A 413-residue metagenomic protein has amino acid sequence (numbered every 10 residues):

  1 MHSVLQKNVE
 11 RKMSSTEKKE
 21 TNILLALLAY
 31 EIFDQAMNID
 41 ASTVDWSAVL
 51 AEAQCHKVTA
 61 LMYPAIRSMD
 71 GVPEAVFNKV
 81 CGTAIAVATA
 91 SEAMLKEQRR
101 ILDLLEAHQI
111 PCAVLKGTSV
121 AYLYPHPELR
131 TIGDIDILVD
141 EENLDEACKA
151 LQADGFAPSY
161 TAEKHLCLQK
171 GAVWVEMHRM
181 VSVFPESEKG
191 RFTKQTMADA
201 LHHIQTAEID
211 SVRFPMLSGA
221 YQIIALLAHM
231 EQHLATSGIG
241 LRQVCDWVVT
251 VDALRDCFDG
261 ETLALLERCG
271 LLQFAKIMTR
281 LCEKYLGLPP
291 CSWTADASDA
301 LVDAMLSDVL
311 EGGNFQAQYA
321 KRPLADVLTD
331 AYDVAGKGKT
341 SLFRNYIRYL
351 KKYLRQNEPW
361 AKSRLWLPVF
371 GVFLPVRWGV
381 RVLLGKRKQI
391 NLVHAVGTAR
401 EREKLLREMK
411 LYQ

Functional and structural regions predicted by a protein language model:
H2-G133, V139-Q413: Conserved NTP-donor binding/palm subdomain of two-metal-ion nucleotidyltransferases/polymerases, i.e., the charged
